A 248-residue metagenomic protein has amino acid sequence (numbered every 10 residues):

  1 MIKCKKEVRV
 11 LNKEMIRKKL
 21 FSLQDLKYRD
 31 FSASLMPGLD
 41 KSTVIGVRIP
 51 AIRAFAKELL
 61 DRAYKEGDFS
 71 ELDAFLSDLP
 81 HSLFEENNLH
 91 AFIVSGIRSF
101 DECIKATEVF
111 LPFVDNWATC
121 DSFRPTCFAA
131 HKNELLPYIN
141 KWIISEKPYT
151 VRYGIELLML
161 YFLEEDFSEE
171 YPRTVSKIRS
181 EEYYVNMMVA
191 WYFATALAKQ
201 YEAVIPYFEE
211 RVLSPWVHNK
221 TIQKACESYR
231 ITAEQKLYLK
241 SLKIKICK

Functional and structural regions predicted by a protein language model:
I2-K248: Alpha-helical scaffold domains
